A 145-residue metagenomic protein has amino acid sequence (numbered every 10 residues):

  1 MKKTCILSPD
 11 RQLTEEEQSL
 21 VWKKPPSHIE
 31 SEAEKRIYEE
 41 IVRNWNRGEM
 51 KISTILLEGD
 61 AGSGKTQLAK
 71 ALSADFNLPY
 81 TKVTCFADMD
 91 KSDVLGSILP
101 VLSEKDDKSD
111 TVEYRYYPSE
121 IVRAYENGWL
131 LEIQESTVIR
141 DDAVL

Functional and structural regions predicted by a protein language model:
M1-L145: AAA+ P-loop NTPase catalytic core and its hallmark functional loops
